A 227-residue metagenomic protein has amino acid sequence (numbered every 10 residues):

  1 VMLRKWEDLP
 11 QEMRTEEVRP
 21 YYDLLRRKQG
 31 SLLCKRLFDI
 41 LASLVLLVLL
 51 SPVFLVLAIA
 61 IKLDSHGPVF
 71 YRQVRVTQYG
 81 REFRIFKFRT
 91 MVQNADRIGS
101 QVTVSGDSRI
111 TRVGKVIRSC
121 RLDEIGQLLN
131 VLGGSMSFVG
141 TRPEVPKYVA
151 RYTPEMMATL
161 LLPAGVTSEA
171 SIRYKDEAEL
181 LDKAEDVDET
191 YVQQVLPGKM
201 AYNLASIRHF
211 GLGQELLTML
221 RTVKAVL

Functional and structural regions predicted by a protein language model:
M2-P20, L129-L227: Hydrophobic structural segments characteristic of membrane proteins
L3-W6, P10-E17, Y22-A95, S206-L227: A hydrophobic, helix-centered structural microdomain
Y21-L33, S105-R109, E124, G140 (+1 more regions): Juxtamembrane loop-helix boundary motifs flanking transmembrane segments in multi-pass membrane proteins
L41, F86, D107-R112, S171 (+1 more regions): Bateman (tandem CBS) regulatory domains
S43, A58, Y71, T111-K115 (+2 more regions): Positions in alpha-helical segments
F83-K115, S119: Acidic, Ser/Thr-rich low-complexity segments on the non-lumenal side of membrane proteins
K115-G134: Short, conserved beta-strand/loop elements in beta-sheet-dominated catalytic cores that frequently flank divalent-metal
